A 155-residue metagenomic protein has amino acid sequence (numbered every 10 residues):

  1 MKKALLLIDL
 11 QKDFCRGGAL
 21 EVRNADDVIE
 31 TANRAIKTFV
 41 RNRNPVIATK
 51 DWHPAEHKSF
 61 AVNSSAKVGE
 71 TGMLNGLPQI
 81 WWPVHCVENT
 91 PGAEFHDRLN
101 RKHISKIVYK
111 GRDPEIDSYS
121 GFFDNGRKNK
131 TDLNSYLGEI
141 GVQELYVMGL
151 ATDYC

Functional and structural regions predicted by a protein language model:
M1-R112, S120, E139, Q143: Active-site acidic carboxylates
E115-E139, E144: Alpha-helical scaffold elements lining the catalytic groove of polysaccharide deacetylases
V142-C155: Glycine-rich anion-binding loop/nest that anchors nucleotide
